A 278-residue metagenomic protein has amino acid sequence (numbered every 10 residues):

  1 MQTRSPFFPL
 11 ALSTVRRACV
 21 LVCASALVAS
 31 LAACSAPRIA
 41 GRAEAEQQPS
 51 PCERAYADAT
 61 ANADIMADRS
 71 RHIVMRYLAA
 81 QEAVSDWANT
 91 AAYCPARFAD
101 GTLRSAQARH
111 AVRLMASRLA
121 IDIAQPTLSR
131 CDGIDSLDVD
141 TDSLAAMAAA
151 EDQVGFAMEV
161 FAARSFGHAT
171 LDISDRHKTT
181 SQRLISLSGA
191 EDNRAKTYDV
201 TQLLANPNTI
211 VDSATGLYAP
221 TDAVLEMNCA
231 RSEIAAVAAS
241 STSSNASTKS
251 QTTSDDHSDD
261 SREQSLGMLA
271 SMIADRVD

Functional and structural regions predicted by a protein language model:
M1-C34: Sec-dependent bacterial lipoprotein signal peptides
Q2-S5, C34-D278: All-alpha RGS (Regulator of G-protein Signaling) helical domain and cognate RGS-like helical scaffolds
